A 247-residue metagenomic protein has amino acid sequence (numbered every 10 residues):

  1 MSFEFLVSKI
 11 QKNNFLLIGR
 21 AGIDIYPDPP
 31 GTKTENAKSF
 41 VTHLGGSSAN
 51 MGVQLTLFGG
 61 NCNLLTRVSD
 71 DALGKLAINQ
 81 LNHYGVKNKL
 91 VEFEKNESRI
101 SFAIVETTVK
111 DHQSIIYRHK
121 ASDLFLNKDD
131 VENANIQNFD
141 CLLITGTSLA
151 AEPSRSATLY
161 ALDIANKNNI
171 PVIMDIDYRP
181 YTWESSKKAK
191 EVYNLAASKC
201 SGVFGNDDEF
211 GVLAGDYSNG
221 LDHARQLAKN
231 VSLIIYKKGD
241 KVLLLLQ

Functional and structural regions predicted by a protein language model:
S2-K87: Glycine-rich phosphate/adenosyl-contacting loop at the front of the ribokinase-like
N14-L16, N138-C141, L233: Structural motif
A21, T147, I176: Active-site metal-binding loops of divalent metal-dependent hydrolases
T56, N82, D163-K167, A197 (+1 more regions): Anion (oxyanion) recognition and catalysis
N61-I144: Conserved N-terminal subdomain of the carbohydrate kinase-like
C62, N88, V172-M174, F204 (+1 more regions): Hydrophobic beta-strand scaffold residues
N168, T182-Q247: Conserved phosphate/ATP/ADP-binding segment of small-molecule kinases
I176-T182: A short, histidine- and acid-enriched strand-loop-helix "catalytic/donor-clamping" loop that lines the nucleotide-sugar
